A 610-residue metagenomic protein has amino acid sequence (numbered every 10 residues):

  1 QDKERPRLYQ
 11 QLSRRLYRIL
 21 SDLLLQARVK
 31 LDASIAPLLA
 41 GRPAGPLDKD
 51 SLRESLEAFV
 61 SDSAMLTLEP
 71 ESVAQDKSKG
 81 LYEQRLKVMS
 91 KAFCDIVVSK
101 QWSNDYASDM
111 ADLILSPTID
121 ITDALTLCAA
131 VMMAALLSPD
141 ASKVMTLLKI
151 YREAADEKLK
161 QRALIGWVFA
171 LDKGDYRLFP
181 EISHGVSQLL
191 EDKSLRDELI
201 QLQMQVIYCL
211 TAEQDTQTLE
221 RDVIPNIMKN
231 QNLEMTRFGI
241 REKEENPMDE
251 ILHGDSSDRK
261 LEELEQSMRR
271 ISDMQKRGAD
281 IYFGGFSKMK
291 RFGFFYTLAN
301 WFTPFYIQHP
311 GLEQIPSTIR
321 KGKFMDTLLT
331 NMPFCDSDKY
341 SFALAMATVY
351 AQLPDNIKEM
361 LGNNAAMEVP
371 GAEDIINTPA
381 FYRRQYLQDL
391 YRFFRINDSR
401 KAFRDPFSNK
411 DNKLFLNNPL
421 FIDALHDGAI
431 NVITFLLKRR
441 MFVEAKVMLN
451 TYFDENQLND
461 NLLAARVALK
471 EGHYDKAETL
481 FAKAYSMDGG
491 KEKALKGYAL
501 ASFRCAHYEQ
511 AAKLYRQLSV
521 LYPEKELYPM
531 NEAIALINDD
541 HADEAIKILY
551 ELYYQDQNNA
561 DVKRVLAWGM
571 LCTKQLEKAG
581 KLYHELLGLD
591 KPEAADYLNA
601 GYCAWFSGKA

Functional and structural regions predicted by a protein language model:
R162, D427, N459-L462, K493 (+4 more regions): Start-of-helix register in tetratricopeptide repeats
T303-A501: Alpha-solenoid helical-repeat scaffolds
N450-D454, A482-S486, R516-V520, Y550-Y554 (+1 more regions): Conserved structural position within tetratricopeptide repeats
E455-Q457, G489, P523, Q557 (+1 more regions): Short coil turns that delineate tetratricopeptide repeat
